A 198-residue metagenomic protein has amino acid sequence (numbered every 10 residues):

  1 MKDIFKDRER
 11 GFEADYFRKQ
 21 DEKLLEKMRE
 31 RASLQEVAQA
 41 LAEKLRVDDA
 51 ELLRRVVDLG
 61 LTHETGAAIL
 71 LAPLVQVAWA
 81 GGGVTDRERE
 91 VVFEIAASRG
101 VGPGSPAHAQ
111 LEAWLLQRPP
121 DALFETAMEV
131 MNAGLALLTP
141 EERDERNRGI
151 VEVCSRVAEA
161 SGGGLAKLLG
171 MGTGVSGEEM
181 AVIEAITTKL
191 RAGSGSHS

Functional and structural regions predicted by a protein language model:
K2-V77, T85-S198: Small-residue-enriched hydrophobic alpha-helices in membranes
G81: Catalytic "initiation/cleavage/transfer" segments centered on a nucleophilic residue and adjacent nucleic-acid-engaging
